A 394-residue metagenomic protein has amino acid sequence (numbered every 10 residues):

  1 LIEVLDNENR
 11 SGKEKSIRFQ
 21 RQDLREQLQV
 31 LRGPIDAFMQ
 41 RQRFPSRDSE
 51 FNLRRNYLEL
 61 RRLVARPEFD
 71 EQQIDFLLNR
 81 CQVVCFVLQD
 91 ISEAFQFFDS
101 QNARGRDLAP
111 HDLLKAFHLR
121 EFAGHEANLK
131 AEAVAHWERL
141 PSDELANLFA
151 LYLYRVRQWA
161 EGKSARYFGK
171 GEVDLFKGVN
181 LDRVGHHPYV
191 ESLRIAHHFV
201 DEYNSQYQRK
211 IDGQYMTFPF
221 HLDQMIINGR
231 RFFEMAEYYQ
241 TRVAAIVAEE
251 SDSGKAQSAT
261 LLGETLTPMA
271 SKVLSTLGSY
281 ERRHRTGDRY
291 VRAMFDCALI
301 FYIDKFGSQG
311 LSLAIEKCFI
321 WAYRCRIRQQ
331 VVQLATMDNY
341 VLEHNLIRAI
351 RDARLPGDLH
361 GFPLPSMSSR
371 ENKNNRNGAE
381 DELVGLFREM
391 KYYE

Functional and structural regions predicted by a protein language model:
L1-E394: Flexible coil/loop and intrinsically disordered segments
